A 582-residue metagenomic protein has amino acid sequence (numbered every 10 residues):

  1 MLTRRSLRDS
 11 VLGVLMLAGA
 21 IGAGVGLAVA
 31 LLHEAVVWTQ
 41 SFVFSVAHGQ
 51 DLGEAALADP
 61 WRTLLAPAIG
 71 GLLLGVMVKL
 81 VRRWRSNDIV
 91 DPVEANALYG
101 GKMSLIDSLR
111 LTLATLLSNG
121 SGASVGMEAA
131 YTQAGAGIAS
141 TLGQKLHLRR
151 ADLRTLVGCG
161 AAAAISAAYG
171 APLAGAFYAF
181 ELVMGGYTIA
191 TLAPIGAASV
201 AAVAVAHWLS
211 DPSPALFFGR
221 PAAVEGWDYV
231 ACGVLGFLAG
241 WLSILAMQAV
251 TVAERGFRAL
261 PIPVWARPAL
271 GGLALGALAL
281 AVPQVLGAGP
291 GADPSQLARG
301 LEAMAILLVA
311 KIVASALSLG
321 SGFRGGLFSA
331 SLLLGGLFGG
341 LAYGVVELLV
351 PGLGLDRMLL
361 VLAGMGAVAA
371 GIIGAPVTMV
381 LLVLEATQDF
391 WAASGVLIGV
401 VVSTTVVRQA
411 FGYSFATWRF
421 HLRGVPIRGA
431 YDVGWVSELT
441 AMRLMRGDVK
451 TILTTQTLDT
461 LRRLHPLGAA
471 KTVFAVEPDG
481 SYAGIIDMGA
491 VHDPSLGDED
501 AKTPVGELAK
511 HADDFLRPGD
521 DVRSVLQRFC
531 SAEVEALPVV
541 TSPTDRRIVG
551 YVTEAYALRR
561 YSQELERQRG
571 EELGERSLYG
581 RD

Functional and structural regions predicted by a protein language model:
M1, R423, G570-D582: Intrinsically disordered or compositionally simple regulatory linkers and C-terminal tails in signal-transduction
M1-E438, M442, G447-L464, A470-V473 (+3 more regions): Alpha-helical transmembrane segments and immediately membrane-proximal extracytoplasmic
F177, L381, A483-V491, V549-A557: Short hydrophobic beta-strand motif reused across regulatory alpha/beta modules
E385-T387, P543, A555: A short, acidic, flexible beta-alpha connecting loop/helix-capping segment that sits on the rim of active
P426, S437-K450, Q456, D487-A490 (+3 more regions): Bateman (tandem CBS) regulatory domains
I452-A469, V476-E477, D493-D498, K502 (+3 more regions): The conserved cystathionine-beta-synthase
